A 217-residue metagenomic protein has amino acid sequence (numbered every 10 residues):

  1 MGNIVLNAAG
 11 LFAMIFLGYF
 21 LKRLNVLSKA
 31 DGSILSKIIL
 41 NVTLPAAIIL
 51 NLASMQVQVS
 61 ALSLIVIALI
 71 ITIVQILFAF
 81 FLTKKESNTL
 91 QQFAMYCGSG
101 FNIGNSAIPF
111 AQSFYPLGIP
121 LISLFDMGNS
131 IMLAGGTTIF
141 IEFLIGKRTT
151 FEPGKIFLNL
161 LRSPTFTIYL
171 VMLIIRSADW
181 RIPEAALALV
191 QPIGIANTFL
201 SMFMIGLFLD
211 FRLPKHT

Functional and structural regions predicted by a protein language model:
M1-T217: Alpha-helical transmembrane segments of multi-pass small-molecule/ion transporters
